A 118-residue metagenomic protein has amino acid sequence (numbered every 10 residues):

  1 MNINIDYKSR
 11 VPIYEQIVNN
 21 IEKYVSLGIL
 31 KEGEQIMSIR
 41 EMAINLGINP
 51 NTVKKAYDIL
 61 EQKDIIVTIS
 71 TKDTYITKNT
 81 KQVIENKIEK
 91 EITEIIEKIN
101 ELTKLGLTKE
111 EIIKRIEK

Functional and structural regions predicted by a protein language model:
M1-Q35, E89-K118: Extreme N-terminal segment that seeds HTH/winged-HTH DNA-binding domains in transcriptional regulators
Q35-L46, L60: A short alpha-helical element within helix-turn-helix/winged-helix DNA-binding domains across DNA-binding proteins
I36, T68-I76, T80-K81: Short, Lys/Arg-rich nucleic-acid/phosphate-binding segment
E41, D58, Q62, K81 (+1 more regions): Residue-level detection of the helix-turn-helix DNA-binding "recognition helix"
N51: Key DNA-contact positions within bacterial/archaeal DNA-binding proteins
K81-E89: Terminal helix-turn-helix DNA-binding modules in bacterial transcription factors
